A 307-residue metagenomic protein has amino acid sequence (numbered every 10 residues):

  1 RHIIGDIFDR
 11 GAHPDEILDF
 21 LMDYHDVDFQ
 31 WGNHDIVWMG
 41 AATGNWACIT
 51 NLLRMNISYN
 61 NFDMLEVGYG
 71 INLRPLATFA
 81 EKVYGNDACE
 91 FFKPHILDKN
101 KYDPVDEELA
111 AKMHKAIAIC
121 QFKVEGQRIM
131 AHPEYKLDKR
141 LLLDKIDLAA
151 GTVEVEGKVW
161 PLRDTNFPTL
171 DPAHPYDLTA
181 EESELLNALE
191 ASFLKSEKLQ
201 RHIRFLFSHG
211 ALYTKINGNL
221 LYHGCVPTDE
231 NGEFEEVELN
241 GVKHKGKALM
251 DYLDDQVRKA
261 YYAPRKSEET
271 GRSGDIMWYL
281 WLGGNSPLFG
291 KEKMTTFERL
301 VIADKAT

Functional and structural regions predicted by a protein language model:
R1-T307: Feature recognizes metal-dependent phosphohydrolase scaffolds
